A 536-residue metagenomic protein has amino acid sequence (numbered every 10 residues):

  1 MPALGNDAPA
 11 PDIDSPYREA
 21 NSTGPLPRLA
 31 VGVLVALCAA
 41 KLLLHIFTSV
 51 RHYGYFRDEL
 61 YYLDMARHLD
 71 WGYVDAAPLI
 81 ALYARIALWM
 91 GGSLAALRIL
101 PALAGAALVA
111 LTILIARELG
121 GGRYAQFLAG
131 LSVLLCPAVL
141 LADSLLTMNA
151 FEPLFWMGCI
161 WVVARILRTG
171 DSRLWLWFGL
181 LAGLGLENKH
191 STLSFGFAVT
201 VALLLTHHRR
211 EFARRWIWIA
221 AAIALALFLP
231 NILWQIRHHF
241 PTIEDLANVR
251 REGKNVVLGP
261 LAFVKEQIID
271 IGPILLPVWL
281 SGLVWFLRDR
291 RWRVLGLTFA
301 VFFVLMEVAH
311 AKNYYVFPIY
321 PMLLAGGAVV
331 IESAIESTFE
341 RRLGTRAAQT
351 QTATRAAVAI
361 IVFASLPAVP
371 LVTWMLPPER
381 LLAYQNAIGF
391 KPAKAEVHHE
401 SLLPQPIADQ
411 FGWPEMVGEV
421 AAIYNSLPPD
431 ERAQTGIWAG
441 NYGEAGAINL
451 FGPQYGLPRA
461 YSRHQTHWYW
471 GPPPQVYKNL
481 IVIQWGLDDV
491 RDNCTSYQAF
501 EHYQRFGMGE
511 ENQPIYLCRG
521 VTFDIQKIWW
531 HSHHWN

Functional and structural regions predicted by a protein language model:
A3-L4, D14-Y17, N21-T23, P27 (+3 more regions): Transmembrane-helix signature of polytopic, membrane-embedded enzymes that assemble or transfer cell-envelope glycans
P16, A20, R117-G120, C159-W175 (+2 more regions): Membrane-interface transmembrane helices that cradle and orient dolichyl/undecaprenyl
V35, A95, I99-G120, G158 (+1 more regions): Transmembrane-helix motifs of polytopic, lipid-linked glycan transferases
C38, Q126-L134, A182, L186 (+1 more regions): Short helix- or helix-capping micro-motifs that position conserved polar/aromatic residues at function-defining sites
R51, L184, F195-W292, M306 (+2 more regions): Transmembrane-lumen/periplasm boundary regions of multi-pass, lipid-linked membrane glycan transferases
H68, A129-G130, V162, L174-K189 (+2 more regions): Membrane-interface alpha helices of multi-pass inner-membrane proteins
L111, F151-T169, L174-A182, G326: Specific aromatic-rich, kink-prone transmembrane helix
A138-E152: Short acidic/glycine- and proline-prone juxtamembrane loop motifs at membrane-interface regions of multi-pass membrane
